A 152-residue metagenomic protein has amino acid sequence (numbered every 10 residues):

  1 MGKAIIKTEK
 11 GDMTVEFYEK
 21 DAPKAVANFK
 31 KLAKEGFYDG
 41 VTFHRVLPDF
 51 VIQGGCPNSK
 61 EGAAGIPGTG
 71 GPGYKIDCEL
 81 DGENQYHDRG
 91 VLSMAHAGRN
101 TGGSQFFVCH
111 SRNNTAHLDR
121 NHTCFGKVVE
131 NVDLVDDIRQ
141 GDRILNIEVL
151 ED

Functional and structural regions predicted by a protein language model:
M1-D152: Cyclophilin-like peptidyl-prolyl cis-trans isomerases
